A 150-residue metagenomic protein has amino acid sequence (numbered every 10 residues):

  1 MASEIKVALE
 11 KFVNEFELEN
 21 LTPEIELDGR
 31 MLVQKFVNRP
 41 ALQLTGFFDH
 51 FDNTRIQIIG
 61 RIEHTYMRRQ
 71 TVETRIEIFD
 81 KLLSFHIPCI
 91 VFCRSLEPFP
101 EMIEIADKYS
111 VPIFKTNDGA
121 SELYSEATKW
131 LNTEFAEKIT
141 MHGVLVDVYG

Functional and structural regions predicted by a protein language model:
M1-L82: Gly/Thr-rich phosphate-binding loop signature of adenosyl cofactor/nucleotide-binding cores
I59-G60, F92-R94: Short His-Asn-centered micro-motif
T65-Y66, P88-I90: Short, contiguous strand/loop micro-motifs
Q70-T74, P98, K138: Short secondary-structure boundary/capping elements
E77-L82, I103-I105, V144: Short, flexible, solvent-exposed loop/turn segments with mixed acidic/basic and small polar residues
H86-C89, S95-W130: Charged, amphipathic alpha-helical linker segments immediately N-terminal to NTP-binding catalytic cores
K129-G143: Flexible nucleotide-interacting loop at or near the entrance of a catalytic core
V146-G150: Glycine-rich phosphate-binding P-loop
